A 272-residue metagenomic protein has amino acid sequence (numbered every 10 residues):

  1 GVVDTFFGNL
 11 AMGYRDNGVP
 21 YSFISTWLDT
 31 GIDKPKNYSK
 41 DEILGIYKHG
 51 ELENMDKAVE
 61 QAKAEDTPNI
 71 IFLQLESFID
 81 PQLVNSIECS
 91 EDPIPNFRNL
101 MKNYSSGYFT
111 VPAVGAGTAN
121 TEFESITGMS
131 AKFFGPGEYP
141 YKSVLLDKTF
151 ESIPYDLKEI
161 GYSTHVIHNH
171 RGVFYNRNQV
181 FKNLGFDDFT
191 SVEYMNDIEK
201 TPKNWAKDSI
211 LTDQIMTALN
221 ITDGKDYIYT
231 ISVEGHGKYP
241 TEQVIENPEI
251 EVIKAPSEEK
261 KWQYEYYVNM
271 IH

Functional and structural regions predicted by a protein language model:
G1-Y14: Transmembrane and membrane-interface helices of multi-pass, inner-membrane envelope-modifying transferases
V3-F6, P20-F23, L211: General structural feature for long, well-ordered alpha-helical segments within catalytic domains of soluble enzymes
F6, K36-K40, S191, K207: A diffuse structural propensity rather than consistent per-protein peaks
G8, D16, F23-S25, K40 (+5 more regions): Intrinsically disordered, low-complexity regions enriched in small/polar residues
G18-E65: Helix-hairpin-helix/helix-loop-helix acidic hairpins
E53-T67, Q74-L75, D80-H272: Solvent-exposed soluble domains appended to multi-pass membrane proteins
